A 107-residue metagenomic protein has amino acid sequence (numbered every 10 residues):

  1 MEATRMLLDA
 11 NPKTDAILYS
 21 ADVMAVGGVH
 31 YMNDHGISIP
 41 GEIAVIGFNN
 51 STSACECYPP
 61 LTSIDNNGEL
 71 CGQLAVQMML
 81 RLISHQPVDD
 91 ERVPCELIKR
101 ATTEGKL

Functional and structural regions predicted by a protein language model:
E2: ATP/NTP phosphate-donor binding region
R5-M6, A10-L107: Flexible loop/turn connectors
